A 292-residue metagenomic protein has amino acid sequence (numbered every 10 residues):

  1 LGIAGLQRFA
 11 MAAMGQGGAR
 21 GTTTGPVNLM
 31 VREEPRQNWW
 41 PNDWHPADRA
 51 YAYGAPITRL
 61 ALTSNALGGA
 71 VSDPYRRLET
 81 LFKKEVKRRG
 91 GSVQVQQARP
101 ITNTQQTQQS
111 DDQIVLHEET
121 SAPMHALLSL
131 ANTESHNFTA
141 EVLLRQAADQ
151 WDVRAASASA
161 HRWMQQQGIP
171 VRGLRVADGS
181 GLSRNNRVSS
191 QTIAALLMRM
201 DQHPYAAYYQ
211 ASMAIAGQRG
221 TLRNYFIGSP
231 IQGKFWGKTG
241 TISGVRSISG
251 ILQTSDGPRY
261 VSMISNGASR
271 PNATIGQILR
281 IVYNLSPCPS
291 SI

Functional and structural regions predicted by a protein language model:
L1-A66, R76, T80, S291: Periplasmic/cell-envelope proteins involved in peptidoglycan metabolism and beta-lactam response
G18-G25, N65-Y208: A small/polar active-site loop signature that marks catalytic segments
G21-T23, Y51-G54, S121-M124, G168 (+2 more regions): Extracellular/periplasmic catalytic domains that process cell-envelope and extracellular macromolecules
T24-P26, W39, A55-I57, R77 (+7 more regions): Extracytoplasmic
V31-D48, G91-S110, I215-G217: Short, glycine/proline-biased beta-turn/loop segments that scaffold the active-site neighborhood
Q37-W39, N137-A140, T221-L222: Secretory-pathway/luminal and periplasmic proteins that interact with or process carbohydrate-rich
L144-I292: Small-residue-rich helix-loop
